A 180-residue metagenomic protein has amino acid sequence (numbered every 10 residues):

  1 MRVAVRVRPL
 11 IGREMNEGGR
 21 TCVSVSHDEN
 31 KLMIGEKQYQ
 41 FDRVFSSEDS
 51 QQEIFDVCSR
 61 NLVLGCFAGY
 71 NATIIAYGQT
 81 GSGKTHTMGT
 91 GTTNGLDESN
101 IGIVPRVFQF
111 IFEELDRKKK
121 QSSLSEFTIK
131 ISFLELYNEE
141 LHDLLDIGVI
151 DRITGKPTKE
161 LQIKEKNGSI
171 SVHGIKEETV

Functional and structural regions predicted by a protein language model:
M1-V180: Microtubule-binding structural modules
